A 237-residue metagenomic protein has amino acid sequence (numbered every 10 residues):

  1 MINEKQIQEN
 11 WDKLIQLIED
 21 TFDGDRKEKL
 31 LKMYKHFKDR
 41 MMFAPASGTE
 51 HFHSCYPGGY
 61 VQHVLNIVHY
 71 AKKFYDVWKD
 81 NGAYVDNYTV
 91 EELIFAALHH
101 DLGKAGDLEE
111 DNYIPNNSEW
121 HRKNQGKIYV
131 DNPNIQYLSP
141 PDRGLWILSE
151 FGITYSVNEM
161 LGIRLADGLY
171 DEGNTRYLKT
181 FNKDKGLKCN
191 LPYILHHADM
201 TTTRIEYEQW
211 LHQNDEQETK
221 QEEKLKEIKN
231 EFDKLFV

Functional and structural regions predicted by a protein language model:
M1-A46: Non-catalytic interface/linker regions that flank or bridge core catalytic/transmembrane domains
N3-I7, D23, L187, E218-Q221 (+1 more regions): Intrinsic-disorder-associated interaction segments
F22-K27, M42, D171, E206-Q209 (+1 more regions): Residue-level signal for secondary-structure boundary elements
G48, F52-P57, Q62, F74 (+1 more regions): Divalent metal-dependent catalytic cores for phosphoryl transfer on phosphate-bearing substrates
A71-K79: Structural motif corresponding to the C-terminal cap of alpha-helices
L211-H212, E218-E222, N230: Positively charged, structured surface patches that bind polyanionic biopolymers
K224-V237: Short linear clamp-binding motif
